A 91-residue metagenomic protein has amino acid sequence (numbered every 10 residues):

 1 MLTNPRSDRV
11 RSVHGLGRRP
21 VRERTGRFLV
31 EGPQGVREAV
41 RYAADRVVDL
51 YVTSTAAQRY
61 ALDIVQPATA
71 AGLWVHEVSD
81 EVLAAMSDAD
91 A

Functional and structural regions predicted by a protein language model:
M1-D90: N-terminal positively charged helical leader segments and presequences
